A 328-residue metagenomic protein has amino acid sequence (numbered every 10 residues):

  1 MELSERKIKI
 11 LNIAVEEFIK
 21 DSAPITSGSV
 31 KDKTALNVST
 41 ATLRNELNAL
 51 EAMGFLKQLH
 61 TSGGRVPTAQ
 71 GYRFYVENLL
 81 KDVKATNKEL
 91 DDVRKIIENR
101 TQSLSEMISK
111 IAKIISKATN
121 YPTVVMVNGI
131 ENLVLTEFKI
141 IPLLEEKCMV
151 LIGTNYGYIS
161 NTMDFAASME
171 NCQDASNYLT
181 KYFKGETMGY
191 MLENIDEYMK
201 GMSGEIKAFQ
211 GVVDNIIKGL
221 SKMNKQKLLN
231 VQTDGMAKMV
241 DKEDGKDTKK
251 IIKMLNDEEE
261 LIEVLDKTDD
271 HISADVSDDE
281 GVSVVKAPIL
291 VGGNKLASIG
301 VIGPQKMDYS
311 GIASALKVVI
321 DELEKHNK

Functional and structural regions predicted by a protein language model:
M1-N12: Short alpha-helical segments that sit at the start of domains
E2-L3, V38, P67, A85: Alpha-helical hairpin
L11-E16, V285-A287: Contiguous, well-ordered alpha-helical segments that form the cores/surfaces of helical PPI scaffolds
E16-A23: Short helix-capping/hinge SLiMs at alpha-helix to coil transitions
D21, Q58-S62, K81-K88: Short, flexible active-site-proximal loops enriched in glycine and acidic residues
S27-L79: N-terminal helix-turn-helix
V83, N87-K328: Intrinsically disordered, acidic Ser/Thr/Pro-rich low-complexity regulatory segments
